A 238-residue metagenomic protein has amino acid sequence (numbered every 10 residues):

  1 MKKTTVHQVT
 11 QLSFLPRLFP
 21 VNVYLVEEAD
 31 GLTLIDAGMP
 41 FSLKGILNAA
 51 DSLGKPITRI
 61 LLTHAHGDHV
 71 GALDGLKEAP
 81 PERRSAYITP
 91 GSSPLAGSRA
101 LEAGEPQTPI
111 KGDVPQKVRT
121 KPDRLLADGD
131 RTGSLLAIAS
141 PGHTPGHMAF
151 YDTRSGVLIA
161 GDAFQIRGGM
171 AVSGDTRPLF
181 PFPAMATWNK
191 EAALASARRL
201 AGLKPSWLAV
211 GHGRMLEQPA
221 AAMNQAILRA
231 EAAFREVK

Functional and structural regions predicted by a protein language model:
K2-S52, F150-D162: Conserved beta-strand hairpin/beta-sheet module of binuclear metal-dependent hydrolase folds, prominently
T4-Q11, Q107-I110, R131-L135: Short Pro/Gly-enriched beta-strand edge/turn motifs at strand-loop
H7, K55, L203: Structured loop/turn residues at beta-strand edges in well-structured enzyme cores
T10-L15, A37-M39, I60-T63, L135-A139 (+1 more regions): Short, flexible loop segments at the rims of nucleotide/cofactor-binding pockets, characterized by
P40, L136-P141, P145-P219: Metallo-beta-lactamase
F41, A49-A127, L228: Active-site HxH/HxHxD metal-binding segment of metal-dependent hydrolases
T120-D130, L135-A137, T144-H147: Anionic-ligand binding region
M215-K238: Binuclear metal-ion centers of metallo-dependent hydrolases, dominated by the metallo-beta-lactamase
